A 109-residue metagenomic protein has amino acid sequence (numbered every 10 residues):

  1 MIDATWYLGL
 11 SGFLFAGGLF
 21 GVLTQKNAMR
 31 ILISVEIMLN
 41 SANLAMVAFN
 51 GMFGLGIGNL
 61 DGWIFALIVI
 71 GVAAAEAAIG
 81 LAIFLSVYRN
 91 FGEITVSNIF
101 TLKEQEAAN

Functional and structural regions predicted by a protein language model:
M1-N109: Alpha-helical transmembrane segments of multi-pass membrane proteins predominantly involved in bioenergetics
